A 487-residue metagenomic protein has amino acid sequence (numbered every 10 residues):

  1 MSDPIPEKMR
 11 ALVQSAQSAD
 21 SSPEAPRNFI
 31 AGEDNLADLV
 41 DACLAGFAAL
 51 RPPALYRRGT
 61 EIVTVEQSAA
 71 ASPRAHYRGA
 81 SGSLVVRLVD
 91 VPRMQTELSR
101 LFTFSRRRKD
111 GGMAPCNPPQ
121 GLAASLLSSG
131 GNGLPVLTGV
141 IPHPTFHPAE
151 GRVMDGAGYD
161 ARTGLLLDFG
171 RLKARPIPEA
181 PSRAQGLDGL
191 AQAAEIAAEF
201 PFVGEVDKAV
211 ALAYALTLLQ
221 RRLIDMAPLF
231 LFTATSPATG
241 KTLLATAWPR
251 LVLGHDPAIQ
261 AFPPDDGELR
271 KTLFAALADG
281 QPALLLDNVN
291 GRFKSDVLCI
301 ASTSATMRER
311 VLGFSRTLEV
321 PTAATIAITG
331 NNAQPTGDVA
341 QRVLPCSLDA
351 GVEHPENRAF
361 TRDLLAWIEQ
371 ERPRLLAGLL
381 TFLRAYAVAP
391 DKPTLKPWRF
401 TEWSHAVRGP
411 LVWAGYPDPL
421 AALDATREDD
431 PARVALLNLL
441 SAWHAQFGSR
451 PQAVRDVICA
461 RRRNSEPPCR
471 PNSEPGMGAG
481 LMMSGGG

Functional and structural regions predicted by a protein language model:
M1-V206, A213, L223, K271-T272 (+2 more regions): N-terminal nucleic-acid engagement/recognition segments and initiation subdomains in replication, restriction
L165-R183, V320-A324, N332-A333, G337-A445: Phosphate-sensing "switch" segment of ASCE/P-loop ATPases
D225-F230, Q281-P282: Pre-Walker A (Motif I) flank of P-loop NTPase domains
T233-S236, L243, H255, L269-F274 (+5 more regions): DNA transaction DNA-binding modules
P249-A261, A305-T306: Post-Walker A helix-loop "phosphate-sensing" segment adjacent to the P-loop in P-loop NTPases
G280-A283, P321-I326: Loop/turn-to-beta-strand initiation segments
P282-T303, N332-Q341: Conserved AAA+/SF3 P-loop NTPase catalytic/coupling segment centered on the Walker-B
K294-L318: Conserved catalytic/switch belt of AAA+ P-loop NTPases
